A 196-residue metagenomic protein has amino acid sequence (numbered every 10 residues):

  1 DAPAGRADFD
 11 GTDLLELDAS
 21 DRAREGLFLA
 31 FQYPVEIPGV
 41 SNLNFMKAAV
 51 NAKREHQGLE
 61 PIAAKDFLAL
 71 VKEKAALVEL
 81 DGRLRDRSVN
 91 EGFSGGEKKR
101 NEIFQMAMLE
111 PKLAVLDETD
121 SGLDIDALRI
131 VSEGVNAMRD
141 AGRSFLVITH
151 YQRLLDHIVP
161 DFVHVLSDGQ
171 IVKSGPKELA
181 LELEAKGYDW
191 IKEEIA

Functional and structural regions predicted by a protein language model:
R6-R22, N90: ABC ATPase NBD Q-loop/coupling interface
Q32-I37, H150-Y151: Catalytic "switch" loops of ABC-type ATPases
V35-K112: ABC-family P-loop ATPase nucleotide-binding domains
E118-T119, D126: Walker B catalytic motif
L128-A141: Helical segment within the ABC ATPase nucleotide-binding domain
G142-H150: Conserved H-loop
Y151-I158: Conserved H-loop
F162, L166, Q170-E193: Conserved beta-strand-loop-alpha-helix hinge in the C-terminal portion of ABC ATPase nucleotide-binding domains
